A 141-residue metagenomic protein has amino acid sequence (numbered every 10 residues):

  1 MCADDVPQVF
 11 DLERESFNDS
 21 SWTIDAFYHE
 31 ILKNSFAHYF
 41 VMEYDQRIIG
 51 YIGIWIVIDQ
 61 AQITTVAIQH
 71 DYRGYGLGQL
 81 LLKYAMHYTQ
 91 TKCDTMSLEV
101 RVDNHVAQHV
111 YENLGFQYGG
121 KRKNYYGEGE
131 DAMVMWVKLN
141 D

Functional and structural regions predicted by a protein language model:
M1, M86, M96, F116 (+1 more regions): Methionine-biased hydrophobic packing positions in alpha-helices, especially within tandem helical repeat solenoids
D4-V6, F10-D71, L82-Y84, Y88 (+1 more regions): Acetyl-CoA-dependent GNAT
D25, R73, Y125-G129: Conserved acyl-donor/pantetheine-binding loop and adjacent beta-alpha core of acyl/acetyltransferases and related
Y39, R101-H105, L114, N124-D141: C-terminal "cap" of GNAT-fold acetyltransferases
R47, T65, Q69-K83, T95 (+2 more regions): Conserved glycine-rich acetyl-CoA-binding loop
T89-E99, R122: Conserved GNAT acetyl-CoA-binding A-motif
Y118-G120: A secondary-structure capping/hinge motif
